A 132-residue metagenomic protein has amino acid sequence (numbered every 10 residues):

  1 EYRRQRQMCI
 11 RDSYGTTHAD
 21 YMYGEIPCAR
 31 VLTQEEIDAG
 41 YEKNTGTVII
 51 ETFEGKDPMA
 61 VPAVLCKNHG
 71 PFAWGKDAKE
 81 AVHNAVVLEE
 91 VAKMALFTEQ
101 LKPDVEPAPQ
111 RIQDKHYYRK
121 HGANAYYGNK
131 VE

Functional and structural regions predicted by a protein language model:
E1-I10: Single conserved hydrophobic/aromatic residue that forms the stacking wall/gate of nucleotide- or nucleobase-binding
R4, A29, L65-K67: Short, conserved beta-strand edge motifs with alternating hydrophobic and charged residues
Q5, T45, E80-N84: Residues within well-formed alpha-helices
C9, Y21, P27, L65 (+1 more regions): Conserved beta-strand segments that form the floor/walls of ligand-binding pockets within enzyme and binding domains
R11, T16-T17: Composition-driven recognition of glycine/serine/threonine/acidic- and proline-rich low-complexity segments and repeats
T17-F53: A structural-propensity feature for long, helix-poor, extended segments
D38, E51, G55-E132: A conserved C-terminal secondary-structure "cap"
